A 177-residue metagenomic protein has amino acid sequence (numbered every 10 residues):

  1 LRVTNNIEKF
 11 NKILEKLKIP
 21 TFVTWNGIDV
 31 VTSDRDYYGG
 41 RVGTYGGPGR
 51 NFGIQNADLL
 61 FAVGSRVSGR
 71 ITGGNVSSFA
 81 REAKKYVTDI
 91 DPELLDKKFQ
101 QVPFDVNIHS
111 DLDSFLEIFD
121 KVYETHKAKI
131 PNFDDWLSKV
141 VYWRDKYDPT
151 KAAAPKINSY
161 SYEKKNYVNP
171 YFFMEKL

Functional and structural regions predicted by a protein language model:
L1-L60: Anionic-ligand anchoring segments at beta-strand to alpha-helix junctions in alpha/beta enzyme folds, i.e., glycine
L1-N6, V67-G69, Y167-P170: Active-site glycine- and acidic-residue-rich loops that bind and position anionic ligands or nucleotide-like cofactors
N6-I13, T72-N75, K176: A short acidic, amphipathic alpha-helical/loop segment
G27-T32, S68-G69, P92-D96, F115-L116: Short gly/pro/ser/thr-enriched loop/turn and capping motifs at secondary-structure boundaries
G43-P103: Phosphate/diphosphate-binding loops
A83-L177: Phosphate/pyrophosphate-binding active-site segments
